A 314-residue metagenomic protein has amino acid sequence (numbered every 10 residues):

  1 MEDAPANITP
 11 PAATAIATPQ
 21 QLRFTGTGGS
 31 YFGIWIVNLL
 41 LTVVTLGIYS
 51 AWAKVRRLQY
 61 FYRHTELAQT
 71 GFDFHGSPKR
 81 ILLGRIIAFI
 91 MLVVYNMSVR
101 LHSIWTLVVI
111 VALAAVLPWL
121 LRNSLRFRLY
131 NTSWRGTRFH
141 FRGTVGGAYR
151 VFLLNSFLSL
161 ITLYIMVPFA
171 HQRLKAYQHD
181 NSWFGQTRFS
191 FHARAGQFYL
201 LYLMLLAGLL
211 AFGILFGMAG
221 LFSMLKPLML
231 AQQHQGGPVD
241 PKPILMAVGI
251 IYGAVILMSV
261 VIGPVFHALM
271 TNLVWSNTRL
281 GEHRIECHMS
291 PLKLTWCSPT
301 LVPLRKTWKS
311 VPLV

Functional and structural regions predicted by a protein language model:
M1-F24, Q232-H234, L292, W296 (+1 more regions): Low-complexity, intrinsically disordered extramembrane tails and loops of integral membrane proteins
E2-Y31, W35-S182: Transmembrane-helix bundle segments that line or gate the permeation/cavity pathway in multi-pass membrane proteins
V43, I110-A114, L160, Y164 (+3 more regions): Residue-level hotspots within the lipid-embedded alpha helices of multi-pass solute transporters
K54, L92-L113, F212-I262, K306-V314: Membrane-helix interface segments in multi-pass membrane proteins
F61-G71, H75, R128-G146, A176-F198 (+2 more regions): Juxtamembrane inter-helical linkers in multi-pass membrane proteins
S77-A88, L200-F212, C297: Select subsegments of transmembrane alpha-helices in polytopic membrane proteins, especially boundary-proximal
G147-Y149, L154, S190-G208, I244-I251 (+1 more regions): Membrane-water interface at loop-to-transmembrane-helix junctions
H171, A195-A211, S223, I262-G281: Extended non-catalytic domains of envelope/secretory-pathway proteins
